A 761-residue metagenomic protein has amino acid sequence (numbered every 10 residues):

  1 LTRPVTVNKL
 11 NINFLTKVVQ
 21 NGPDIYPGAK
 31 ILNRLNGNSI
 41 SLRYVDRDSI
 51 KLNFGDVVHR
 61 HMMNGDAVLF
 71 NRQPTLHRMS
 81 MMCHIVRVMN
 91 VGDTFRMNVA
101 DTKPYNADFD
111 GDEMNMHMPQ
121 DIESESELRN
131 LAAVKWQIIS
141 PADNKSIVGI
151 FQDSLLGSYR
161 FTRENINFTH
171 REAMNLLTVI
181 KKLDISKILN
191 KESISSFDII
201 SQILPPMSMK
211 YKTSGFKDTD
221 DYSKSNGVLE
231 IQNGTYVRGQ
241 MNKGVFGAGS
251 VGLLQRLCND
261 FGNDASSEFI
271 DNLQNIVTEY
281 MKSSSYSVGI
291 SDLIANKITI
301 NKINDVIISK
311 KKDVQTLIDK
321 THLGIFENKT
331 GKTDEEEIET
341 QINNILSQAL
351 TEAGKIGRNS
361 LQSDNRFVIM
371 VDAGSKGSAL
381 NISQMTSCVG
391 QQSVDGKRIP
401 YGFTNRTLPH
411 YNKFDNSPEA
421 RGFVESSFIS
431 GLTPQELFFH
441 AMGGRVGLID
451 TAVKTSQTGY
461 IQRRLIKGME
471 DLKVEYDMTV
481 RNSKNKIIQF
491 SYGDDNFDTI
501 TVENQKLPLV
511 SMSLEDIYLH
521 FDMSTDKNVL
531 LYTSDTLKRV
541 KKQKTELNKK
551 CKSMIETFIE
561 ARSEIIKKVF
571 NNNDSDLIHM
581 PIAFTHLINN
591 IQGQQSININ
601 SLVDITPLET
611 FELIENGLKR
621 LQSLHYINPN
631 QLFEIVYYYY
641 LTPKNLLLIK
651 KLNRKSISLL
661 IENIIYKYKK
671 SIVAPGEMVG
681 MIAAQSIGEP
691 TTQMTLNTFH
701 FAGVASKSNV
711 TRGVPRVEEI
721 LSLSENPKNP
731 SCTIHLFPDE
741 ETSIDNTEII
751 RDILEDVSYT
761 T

Functional and structural regions predicted by a protein language model:
L1-M81, V86-R87, R238: Extended, highly charged clamp/arch subdomains and adjacent linkers that form or line substrate-binding channels
L1-N36, A107-N115, D121, E127-R129 (+6 more regions): Duplex nucleic acid-engaging cores and interfaces of nucleic-acid transaction enzymes
L1-T6, V99-Q120, K145-E164, A265-S284 (+5 more regions): Conserved phosphate/anionic-ligand binding catalytic regions in large, soluble enzymes, centered on
R3-G28, I270, I276-R366, V371-S378 (+7 more regions): Extended, well-ordered alpha-helical scaffold/bundle regions in very large, multi-domain proteins
T16, D24, G28, K51-V58 (+8 more regions): Structured alpha-helical segments in the cores of large, soluble enzyme domains
I40, Y44-N53, T75-H77, A100-T102 (+9 more regions): Intrinsically disordered, low-complexity regulatory segments
F109-M116, P141, T235-G239, S250-G262 (+7 more regions): Glycine- and acidic
E192-S283, R398-R445: Function-dense linear segments that define catalytic or interfacial modules in macromolecule-processing proteins
